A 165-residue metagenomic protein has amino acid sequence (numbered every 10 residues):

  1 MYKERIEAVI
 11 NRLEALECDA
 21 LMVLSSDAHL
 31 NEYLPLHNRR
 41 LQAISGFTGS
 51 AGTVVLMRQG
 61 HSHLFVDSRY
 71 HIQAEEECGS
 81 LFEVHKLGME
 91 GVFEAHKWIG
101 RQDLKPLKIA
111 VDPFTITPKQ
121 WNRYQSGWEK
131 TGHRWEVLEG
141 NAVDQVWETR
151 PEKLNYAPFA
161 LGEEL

Functional and structural regions predicted by a protein language model:
M1-Q102, D112, I116-L165: N-terminal accessory/capping or targeting/presequence segment of soluble
P106-K108: Nucleotide donor/acceptor-binding cores
